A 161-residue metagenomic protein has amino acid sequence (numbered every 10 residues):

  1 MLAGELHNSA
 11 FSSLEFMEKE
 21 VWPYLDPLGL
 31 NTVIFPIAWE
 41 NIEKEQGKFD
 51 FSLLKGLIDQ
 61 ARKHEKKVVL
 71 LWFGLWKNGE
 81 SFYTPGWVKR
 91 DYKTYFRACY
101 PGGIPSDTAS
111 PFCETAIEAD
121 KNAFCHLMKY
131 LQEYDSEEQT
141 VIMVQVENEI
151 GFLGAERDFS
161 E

Functional and structural regions predicted by a protein language model:
M1-A3, T32-I34, K67-V69, V141-Q145: Structural preference for beta-strand elements that scaffold enzyme active sites
M1-E15: Boundary/entry segment of secreted carbohydrate-active catalytic domains
E5, A38-E43, T108-C113: Glycine- and acidic
H7-S9, A38, F73-K77, V146-G151: Active-site beta-loop-alpha junctions enriched in small/polar residues
A10-L14, I42-Q46, G154: A generic structural signal for short coil/turn motifs at secondary-structure boundaries
S12-M17, K48-L53, I117-C125: Glycine-rich anion/phosphate-binding loops
M17-Y95: Aromatic-lined substrate-binding rim segments of carbohydrate-active enzymes
K63-E65, K77-E161: Active-site region of glycoside hydrolase catalytic domains
